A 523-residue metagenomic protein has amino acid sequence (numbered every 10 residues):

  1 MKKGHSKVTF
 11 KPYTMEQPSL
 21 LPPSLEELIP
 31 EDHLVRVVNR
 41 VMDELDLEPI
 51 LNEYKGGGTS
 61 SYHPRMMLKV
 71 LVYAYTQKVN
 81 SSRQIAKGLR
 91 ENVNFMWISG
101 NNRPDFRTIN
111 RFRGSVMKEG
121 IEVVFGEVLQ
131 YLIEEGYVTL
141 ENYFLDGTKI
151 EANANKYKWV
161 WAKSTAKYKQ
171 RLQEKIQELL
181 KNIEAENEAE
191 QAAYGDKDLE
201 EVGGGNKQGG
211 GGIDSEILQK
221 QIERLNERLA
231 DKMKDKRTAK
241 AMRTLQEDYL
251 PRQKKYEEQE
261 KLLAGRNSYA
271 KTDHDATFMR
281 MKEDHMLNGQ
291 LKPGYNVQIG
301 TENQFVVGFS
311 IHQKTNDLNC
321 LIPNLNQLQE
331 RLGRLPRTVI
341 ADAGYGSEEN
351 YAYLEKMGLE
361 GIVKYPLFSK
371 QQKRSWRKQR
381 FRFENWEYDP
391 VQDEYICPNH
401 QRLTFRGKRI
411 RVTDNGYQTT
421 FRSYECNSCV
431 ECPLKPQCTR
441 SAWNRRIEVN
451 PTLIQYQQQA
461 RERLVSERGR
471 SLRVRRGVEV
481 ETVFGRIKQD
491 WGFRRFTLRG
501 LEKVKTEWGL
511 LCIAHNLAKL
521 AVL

Functional and structural regions predicted by a protein language model:
M1-R36: Hydrophobic alpha-helical membrane-insertion signals
K2-S6, P12, Q17, L71 (+2 more regions): Anion-binding and metal-coordination hotspots
S24, D32-H33, H63, D273 (+1 more regions): Secondary-structure junction/capping motif
P30-V72, V449: Basic, short loop/linker segments at the boundary and entry of helix-turn-helix/winged-helix-like folds
E44-P49, N92, M96, D490: A short secondary-structure junction motif
S99: Conserved catalytic-core motifs characterized by acidic clusters
